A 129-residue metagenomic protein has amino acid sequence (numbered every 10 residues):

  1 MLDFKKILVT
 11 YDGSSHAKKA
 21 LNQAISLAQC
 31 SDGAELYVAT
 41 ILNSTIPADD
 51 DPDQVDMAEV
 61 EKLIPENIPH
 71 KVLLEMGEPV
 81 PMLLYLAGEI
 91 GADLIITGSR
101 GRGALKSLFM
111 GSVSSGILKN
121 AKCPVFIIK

Functional and structural regions predicted by a protein language model:
L2, T45, P65-I95: Structural beta-alpha unit
L2-D51: Small/aliphatic-rich secondary-structure junction motif
Q29-D32, K62-I68: Short helix-capping segments at alpha-helix termini
Y37-A39, K71-E75, F126: General small-molecule cofactor/ligand-binding pocket signal
P52, L74-E78, R100: Short beta->alpha linker loops
P52-D56, M110-V113: Charged helix-capping and loop-helix junction motifs
G88-K129: Gly/Ser-rich helix-loop-strand patches that form or flank binding pockets for ribonucleotide-derived cofactors
